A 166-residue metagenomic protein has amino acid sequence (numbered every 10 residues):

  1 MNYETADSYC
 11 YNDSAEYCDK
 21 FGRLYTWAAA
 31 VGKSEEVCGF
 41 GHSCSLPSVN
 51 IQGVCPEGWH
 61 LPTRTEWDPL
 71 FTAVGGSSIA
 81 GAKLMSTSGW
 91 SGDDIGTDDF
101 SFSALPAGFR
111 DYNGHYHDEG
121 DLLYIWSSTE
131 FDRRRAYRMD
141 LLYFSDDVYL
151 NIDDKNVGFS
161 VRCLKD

Functional and structural regions predicted by a protein language model:
M1-D166: Conserved positions within compact, well-structured domain cores
